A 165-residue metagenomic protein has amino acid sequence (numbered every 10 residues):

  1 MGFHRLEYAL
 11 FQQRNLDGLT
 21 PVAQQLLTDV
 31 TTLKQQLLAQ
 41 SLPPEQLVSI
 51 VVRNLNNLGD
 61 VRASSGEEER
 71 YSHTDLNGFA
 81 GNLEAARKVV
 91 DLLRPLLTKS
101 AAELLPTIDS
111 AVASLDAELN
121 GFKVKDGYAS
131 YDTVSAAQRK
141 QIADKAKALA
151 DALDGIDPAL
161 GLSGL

Functional and structural regions predicted by a protein language model:
M1-L165: Mature extracytoplasmic or organellar-lumen-exposed domains after removal of signal/transit peptides
